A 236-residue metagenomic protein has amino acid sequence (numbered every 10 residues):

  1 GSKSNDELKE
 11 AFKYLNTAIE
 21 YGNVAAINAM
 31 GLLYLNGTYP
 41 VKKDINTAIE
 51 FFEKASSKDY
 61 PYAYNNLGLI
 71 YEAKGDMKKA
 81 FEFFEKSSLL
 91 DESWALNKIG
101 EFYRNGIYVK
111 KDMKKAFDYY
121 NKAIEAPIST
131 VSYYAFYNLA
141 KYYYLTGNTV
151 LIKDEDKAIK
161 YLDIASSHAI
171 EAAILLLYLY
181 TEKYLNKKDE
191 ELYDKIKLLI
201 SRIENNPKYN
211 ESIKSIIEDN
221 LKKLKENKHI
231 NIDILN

Functional and structural regions predicted by a protein language model:
G1, A29-N36, N66-A73, L96-N105 (+3 more regions): Hydrophobic face of amphipathic alpha-helices that form TPR/SEL1-like repeat modules and related alpha-solenoid
G1-S2, Y21-N23, G37-T38, S57-Y60 (+8 more regions): Short helix-capping/linker turns of helical repeat alpha-solenoids
A18, K54-A55, K86-S87, A123 (+2 more regions): Canonical positions in the second alpha-helix
E191-N236: Terminal, low-structured helical/coil segments at or just beyond the last alpha-helical repeat
